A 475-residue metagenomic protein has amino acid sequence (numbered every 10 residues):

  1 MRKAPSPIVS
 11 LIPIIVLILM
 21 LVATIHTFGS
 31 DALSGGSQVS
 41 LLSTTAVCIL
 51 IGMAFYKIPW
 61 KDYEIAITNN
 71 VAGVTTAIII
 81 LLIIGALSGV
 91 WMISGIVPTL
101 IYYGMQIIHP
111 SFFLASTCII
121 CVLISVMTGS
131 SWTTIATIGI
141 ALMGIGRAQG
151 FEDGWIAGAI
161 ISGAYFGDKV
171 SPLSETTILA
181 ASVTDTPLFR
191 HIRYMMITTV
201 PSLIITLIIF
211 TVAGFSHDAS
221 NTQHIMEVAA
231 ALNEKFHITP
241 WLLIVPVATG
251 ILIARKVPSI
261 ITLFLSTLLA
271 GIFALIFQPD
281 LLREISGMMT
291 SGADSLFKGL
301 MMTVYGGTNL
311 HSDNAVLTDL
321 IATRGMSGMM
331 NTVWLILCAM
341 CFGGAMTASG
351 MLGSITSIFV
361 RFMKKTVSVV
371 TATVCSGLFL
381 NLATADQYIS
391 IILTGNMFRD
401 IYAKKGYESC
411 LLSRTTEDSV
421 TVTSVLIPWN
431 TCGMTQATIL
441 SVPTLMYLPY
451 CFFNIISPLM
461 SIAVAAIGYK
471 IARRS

Functional and structural regions predicted by a protein language model:
M1-L11, M143-Y165, K169-G250, K405-R474: Membrane-core helix-loop-helix motifs of multi-pass transport proteins
M1-L81, I197-L207, G214-C338: Hydrophobic transmembrane alpha-helices of multi-pass small-molecule transporters
I18, V22, I49-L50, I119-L123 (+10 more regions): Alpha-helical transmembrane segments of multipass membrane proteins
Y56-R147, Y305-R399: Membrane-embedded alpha-helical segments and adjacent helix-loop junctions characteristic of multi-pass solute
K57-I58, I260, A348-L352, A463-S475: Membrane-interface capping segments at transmembrane-helix boundaries
T99, Y103, Y165, K169-P172 (+5 more regions): Membrane-spanning helices that line or support transport/gating and their immediate boundary helices in channels
A136-L142, I160, T262-A270: Central hydrophobic cores of alpha-helical transmembrane segments in multi-pass integral membrane proteins
G150-E152, A254-I260, A385, V442-P443: Transmembrane helix interruption/hinge and helix-loop junction motifs
